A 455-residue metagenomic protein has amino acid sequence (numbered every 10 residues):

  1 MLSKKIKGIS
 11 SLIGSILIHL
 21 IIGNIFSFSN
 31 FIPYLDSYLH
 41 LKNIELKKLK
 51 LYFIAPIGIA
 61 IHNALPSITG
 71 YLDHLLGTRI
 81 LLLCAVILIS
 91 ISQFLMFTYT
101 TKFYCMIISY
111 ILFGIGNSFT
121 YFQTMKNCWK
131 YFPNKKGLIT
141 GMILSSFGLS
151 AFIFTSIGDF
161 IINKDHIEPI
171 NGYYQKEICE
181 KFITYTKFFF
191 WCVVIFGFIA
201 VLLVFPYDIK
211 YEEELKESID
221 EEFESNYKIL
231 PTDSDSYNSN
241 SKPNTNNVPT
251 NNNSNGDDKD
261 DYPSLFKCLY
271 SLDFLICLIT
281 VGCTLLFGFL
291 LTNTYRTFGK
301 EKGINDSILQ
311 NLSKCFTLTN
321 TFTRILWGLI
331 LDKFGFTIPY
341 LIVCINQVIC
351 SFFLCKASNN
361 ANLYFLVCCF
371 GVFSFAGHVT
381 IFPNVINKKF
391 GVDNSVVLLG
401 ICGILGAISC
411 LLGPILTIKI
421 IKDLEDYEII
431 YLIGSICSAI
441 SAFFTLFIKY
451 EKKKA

Functional and structural regions predicted by a protein language model:
F28-P33, F266-W327, G413: Extracytoplasmic gate region of multi-pass secondary transporters
L35, N117-F132, K136-T140, A376-F390: Intracellular juxtamembrane helix-capping segments at the cytosolic ends of symmetry-related transmembrane helices
F53-Y71, K314-L326: Central cavity-lining transmembrane alpha-helices of secondary-active solute carriers, predominantly the Major
L65-T78, R324-G335, I421: Helix-to-loop junctions at the C-terminal end of transmembrane segments in multipass secondary transporters
I87-T100, N346-S358: C-terminal ends and interior cores of transmembrane alpha-helices in multi-pass membrane transporters/permeases
Y104-F119, L363-G377: Hydrophobic core of transmembrane alpha-helices in multi-pass small-molecule transporters, especially MFS/SLC-type
F132-N163, G400-G413: Glycine-rich segments within core transmembrane alpha-helices of 12-TM secondary carriers
K302, I308, T319-N320, I325-L326 (+1 more regions): C-terminal transmembrane helical hairpin of 12-TM major facilitator-type secondary transporters
